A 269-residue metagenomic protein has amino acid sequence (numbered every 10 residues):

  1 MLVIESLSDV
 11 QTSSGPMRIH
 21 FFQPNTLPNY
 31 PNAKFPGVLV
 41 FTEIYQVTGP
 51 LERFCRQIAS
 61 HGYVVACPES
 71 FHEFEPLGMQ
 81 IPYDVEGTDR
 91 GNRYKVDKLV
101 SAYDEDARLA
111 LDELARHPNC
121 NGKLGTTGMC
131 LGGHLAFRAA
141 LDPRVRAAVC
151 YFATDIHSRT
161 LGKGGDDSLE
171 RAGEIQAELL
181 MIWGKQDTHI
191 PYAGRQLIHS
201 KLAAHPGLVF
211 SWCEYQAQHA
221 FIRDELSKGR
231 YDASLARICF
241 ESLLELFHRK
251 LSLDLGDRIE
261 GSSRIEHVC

Functional and structural regions predicted by a protein language model:
M1-C269: N-terminal cap/leader regions of alpha/beta-hydrolase-fold enzymes, predominantly small-molecule hydrolases
